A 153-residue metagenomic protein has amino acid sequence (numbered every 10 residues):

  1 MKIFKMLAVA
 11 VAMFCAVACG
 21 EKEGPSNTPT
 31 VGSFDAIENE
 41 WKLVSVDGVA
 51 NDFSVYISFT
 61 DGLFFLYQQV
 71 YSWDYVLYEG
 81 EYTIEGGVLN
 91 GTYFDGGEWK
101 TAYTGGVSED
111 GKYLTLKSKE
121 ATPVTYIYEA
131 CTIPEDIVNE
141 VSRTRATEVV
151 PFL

Functional and structural regions predicted by a protein language model:
M1-M6, G20-E21: Positively charged n-region of N-terminal signal peptides that target proteins for export
A10-M13: Short, linear, compositionally biased motifs with a strong N-terminal bias
C15-A18: C-terminal motif of bacterial Sec signal peptides marking the signal peptidase cleavage site
G20-Y78, V88-L153: Lipid interaction determinants
Y82: Short beta-strand-centered aromatic/proline hotspots
E85: Replace "coordinates the UDP/GDP/TDP-sugar" with "coordinates nucleotide-activated sugar donors
